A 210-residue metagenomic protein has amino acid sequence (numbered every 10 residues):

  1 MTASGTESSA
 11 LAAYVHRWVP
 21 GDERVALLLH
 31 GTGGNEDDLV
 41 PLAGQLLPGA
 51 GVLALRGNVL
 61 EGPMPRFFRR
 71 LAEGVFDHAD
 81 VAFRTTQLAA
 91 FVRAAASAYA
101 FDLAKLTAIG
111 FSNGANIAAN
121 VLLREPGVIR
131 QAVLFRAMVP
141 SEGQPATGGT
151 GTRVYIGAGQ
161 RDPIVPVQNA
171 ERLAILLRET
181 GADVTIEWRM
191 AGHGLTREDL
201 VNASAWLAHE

Functional and structural regions predicted by a protein language model:
G5-F101: Serine-hydrolase catalytic machinery in alpha/beta-hydrolase-like enzymes
P41, N120-R124: Active-site signature of alpha/beta-hydrolase-fold catalytic machinery across serine- and Asp/Cys-nucleophile hydrolases
A100-G110: Alpha/beta-hydrolase fold nucleophile elbow
G110-G114, A118: Gly/Ala-rich beta-loop-alpha elbow adjacent to hydrolase catalytic centers
G127-V139: A conserved short beta-strand
Y155-A158, D162: Short beta-strand/loop motif that positions the catalytic acidic residue of the alpha/beta-hydrolase fold
P163-N169: Conserved alpha/beta-hydrolase "acid-adjacent" motif
E171-E210: C-terminal catalytic histidine-bearing segment of alpha/beta-hydrolase fold enzymes
